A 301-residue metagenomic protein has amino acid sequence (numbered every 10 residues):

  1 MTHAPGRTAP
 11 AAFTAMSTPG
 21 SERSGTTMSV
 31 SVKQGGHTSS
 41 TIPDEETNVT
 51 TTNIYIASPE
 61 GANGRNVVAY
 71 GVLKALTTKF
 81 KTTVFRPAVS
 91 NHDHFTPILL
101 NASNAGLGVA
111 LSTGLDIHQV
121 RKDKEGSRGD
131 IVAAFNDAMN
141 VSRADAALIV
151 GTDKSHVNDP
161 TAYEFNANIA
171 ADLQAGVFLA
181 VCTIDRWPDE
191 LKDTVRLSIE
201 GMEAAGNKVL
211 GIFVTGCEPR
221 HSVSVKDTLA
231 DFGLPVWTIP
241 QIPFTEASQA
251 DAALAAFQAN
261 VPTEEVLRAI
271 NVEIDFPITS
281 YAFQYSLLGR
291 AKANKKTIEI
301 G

Functional and structural regions predicted by a protein language model:
T2-T8, T14-G25, S29-S31: Intrinsically disordered, low-complexity segments enriched in small polar residues
T26-S58: Extreme N-terminal, non-catalytic leader segments that precede Walker-type/kinase nucleotide-binding cores
N53, A57-E60, R65-N140: N-terminal phosphate/diphosphate-binding loop that engages ATP/GTP or pyrophosphate donors across diverse enzyme folds
Y55, A146-V150, F178-A180, F213 (+1 more regions): Structural motif
A57-N66, S155-N158, D185-D189, E299-G301: Short, glycine-rich nucleotide/cofactor-binding loops
D123-A171: Phosphate-binding/switch loop-helix module in NTP-utilizing enzymes
T152-V236: Conserved catalytic-core segment of NTP-binding enzymes
G201-G301: C-terminal accessory "lid"/substrate-recognition subdomains
